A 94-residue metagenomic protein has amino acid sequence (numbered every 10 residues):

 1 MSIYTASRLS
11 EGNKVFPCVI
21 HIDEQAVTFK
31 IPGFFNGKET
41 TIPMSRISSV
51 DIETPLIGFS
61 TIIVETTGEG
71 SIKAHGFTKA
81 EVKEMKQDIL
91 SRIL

Functional and structural regions predicted by a protein language model:
S2-N13, T28, F35-L94: Acidic, Ser/Thr- and proline-rich intrinsically disordered linker/docking segments of eukaryotic scaffolds
V15-F29: Polybasic phosphoinositide-binding surfaces of eukaryotic membrane-targeting domains
